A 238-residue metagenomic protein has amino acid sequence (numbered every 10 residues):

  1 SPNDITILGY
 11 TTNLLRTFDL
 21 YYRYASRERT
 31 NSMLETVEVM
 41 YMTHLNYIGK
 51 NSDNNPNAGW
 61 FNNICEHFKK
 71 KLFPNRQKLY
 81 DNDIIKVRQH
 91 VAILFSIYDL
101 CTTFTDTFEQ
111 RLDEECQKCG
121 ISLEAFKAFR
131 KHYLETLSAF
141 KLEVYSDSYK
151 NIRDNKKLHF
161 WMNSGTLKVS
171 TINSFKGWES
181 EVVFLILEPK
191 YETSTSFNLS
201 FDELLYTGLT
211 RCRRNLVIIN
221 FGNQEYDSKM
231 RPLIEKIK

Functional and structural regions predicted by a protein language model:
S1-K238: The feature marks helicase ATPase cores and/or their adjacent C-terminal helical subdomains in SF1/SF2/AAA+ helicases
